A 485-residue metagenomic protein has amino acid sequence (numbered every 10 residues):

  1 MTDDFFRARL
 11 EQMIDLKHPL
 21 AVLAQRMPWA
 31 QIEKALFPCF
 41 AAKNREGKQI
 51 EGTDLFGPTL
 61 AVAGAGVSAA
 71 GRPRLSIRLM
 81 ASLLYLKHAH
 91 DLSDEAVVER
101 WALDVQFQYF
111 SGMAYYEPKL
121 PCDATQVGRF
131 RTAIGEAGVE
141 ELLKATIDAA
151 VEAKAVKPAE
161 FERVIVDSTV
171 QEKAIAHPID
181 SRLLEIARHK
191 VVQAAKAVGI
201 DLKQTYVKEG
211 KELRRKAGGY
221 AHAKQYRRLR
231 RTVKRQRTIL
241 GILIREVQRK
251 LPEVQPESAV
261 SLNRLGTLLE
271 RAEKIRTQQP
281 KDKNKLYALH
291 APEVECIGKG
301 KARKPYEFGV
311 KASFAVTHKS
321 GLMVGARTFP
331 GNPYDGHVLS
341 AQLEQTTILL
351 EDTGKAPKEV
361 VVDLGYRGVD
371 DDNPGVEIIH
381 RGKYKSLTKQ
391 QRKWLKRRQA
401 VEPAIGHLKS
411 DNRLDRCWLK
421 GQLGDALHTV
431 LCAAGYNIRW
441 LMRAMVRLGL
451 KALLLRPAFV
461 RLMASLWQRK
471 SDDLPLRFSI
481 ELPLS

Functional and structural regions predicted by a protein language model:
M1-Q49, L441-S485: Charged, often Cys/His-bearing segments associated with DNA-binding zinc-finger transcription factors
D4, K34-A81, Y85-P158: Basic, low-complexity intrinsically disordered segments
H18, L83, V97-W101, P121-V127 (+7 more regions): Short, conserved catalytic/metal-binding motifs centered on acidic residues
L23, P28, I32, L36 (+3 more regions): Short amphipathic alpha-helical "interface-anchor" segments enriched in bulky aromatics
A114-E293: Active-site- or DNA-interface-adjacent structural scaffold in DNA-acting proteins
L286-E307: Flexible, glycine/threonine-enriched loop-and-boundary segments that flank and lead into catalytic domains of large
K301-L349: Electropositive, glycine- and tryptophan-enriched low-complexity nucleic-acid-binding patches
E351-L423, L427, G449: Helix-centered, glycine/charged polyanion-binding patches within enzymatic domains that contact phosphate-containing
